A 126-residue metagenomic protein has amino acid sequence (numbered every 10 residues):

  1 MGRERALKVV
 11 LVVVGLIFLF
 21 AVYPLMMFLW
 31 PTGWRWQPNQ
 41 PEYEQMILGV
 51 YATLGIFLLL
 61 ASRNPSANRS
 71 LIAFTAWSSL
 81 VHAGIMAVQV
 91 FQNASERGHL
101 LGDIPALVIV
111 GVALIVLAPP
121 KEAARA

Functional and structural regions predicted by a protein language model:
M1-L16: Cytosolic juxtamembrane helix and N-cap/initiation of the first transmembrane helix
V10-L11, R35-Y51, H99: A loop-to-helix transmembrane entry motif
L16-P24, P41-R63, F74-A87: Core segments of alpha-helical transmembrane spans in multipass integral membrane proteins
M27-N39, V90-S95: Membrane-interface helix termini and inter-helical loops of multi-pass transporters
I47, E96-V110: Individual transmembrane alpha-helices with interfacial aromatic-anchor signatures
S66-S70, R97: Membrane-helix interface segments
G84-G102, P119-P120: Membrane-helix boundary connector in multi-pass membrane proteins
V108-A126: Membrane-water interface at the C-terminal end of transmembrane alpha helices
